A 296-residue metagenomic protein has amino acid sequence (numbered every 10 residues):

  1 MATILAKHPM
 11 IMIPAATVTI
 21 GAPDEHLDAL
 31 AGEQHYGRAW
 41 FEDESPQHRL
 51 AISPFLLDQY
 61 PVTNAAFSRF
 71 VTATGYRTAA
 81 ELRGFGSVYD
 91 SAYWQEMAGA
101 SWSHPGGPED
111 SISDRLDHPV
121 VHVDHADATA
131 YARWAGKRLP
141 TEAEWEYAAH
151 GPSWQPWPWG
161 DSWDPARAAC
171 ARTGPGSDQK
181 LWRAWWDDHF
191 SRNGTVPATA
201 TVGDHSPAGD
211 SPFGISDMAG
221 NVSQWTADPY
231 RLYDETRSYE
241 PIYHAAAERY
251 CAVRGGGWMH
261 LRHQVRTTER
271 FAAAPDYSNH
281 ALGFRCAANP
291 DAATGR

Functional and structural regions predicted by a protein language model:
A2-M12: GGW-centered surface loops in extracellular recognition modules
I13, T19-A39, R77, L82-T267: Functional-site microenvironments in short loops/helix caps that host divalent-cation chemistry
H35-P46, R270-P275: Short, P/G- and charge-enriched loop/turn segments at secondary-structure junctions
S53, D58-Y60, V121, S216: Surface-exposed loop and edge beta-strand positions of immunoglobulin-like domains
T63: Acidic-aromatic/histidine active-site loop/patch
F70-T74: Core segments of cupin and vicinal oxygen chelate
H280-A293: Short, structured beta-strand segments at or near domain termini in extracellular proteins/domains
